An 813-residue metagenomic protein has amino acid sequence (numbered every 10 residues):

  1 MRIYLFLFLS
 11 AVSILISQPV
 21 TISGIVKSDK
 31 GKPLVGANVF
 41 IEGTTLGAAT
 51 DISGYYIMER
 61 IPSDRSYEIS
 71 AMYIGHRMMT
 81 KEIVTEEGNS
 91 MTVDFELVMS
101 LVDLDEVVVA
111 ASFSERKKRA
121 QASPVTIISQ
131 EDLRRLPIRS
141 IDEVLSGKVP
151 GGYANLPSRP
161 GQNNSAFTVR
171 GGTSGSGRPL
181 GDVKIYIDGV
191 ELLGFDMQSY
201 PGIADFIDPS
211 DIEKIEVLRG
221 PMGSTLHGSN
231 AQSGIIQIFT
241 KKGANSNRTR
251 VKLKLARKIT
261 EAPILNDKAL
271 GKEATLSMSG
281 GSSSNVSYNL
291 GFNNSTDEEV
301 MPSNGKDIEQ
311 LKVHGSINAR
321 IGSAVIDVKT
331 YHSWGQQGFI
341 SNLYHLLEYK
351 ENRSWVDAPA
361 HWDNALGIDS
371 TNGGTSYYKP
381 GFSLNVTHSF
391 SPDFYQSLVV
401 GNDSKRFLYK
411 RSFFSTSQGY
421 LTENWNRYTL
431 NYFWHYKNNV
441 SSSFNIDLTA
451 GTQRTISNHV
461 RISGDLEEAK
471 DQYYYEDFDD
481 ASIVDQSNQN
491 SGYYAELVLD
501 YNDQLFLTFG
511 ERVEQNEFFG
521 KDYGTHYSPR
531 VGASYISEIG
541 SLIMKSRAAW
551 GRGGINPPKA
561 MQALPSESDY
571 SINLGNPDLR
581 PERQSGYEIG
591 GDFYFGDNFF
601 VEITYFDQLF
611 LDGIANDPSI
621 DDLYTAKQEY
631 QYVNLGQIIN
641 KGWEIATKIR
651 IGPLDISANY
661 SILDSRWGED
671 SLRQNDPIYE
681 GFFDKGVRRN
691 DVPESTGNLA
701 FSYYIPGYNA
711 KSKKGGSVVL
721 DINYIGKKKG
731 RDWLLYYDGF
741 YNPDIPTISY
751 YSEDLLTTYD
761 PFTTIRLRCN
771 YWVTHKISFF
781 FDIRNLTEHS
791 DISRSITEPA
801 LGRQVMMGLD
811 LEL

Functional and structural regions predicted by a protein language model:
K27-K32, A37-E42, S70-R77, E86 (+2 more regions): Short, acidic, small-residue-rich periplasmic hinge/interaction motif at the N-terminus of Gram-negative outer-membrane
Y56-E59, V190-R219: Short acidic/polar hinge/loop motifs at secondary-structure boundaries that mediate gating or recognition
E143-V190, K214, S224-K241: Extracytoplasmic beta-strand/coil segments of soluble accessory domains associated with Gram-negative outer-membrane
P263-S279, A365-S383, G419-F506, W550 (+2 more regions): Outer-membrane beta-barrel transmembrane domain signature of Gram-negative proteins, especially the mid-to-C-terminal
T275, R427-N431, Q486, N576 (+4 more regions): Outer membrane beta-barrel strand-and-loop segments of large Gram-negative receptors, especially TonB-dependent
D297-N304, Q310-T387, V400-T429, N438-S441 (+1 more regions): Flexible loop and strand-edge segments within Gram-negative outer membrane beta-barrel domains
Y344-K350, I456-V460, G540-Y587, Y605-V633 (+3 more regions): Surface-exposed extracellular loop regions of Gram-negative outer-membrane beta-barrel proteins, predominantly
L609, Q631-K729: Gram-negative outer-membrane beta-barrel transporters
